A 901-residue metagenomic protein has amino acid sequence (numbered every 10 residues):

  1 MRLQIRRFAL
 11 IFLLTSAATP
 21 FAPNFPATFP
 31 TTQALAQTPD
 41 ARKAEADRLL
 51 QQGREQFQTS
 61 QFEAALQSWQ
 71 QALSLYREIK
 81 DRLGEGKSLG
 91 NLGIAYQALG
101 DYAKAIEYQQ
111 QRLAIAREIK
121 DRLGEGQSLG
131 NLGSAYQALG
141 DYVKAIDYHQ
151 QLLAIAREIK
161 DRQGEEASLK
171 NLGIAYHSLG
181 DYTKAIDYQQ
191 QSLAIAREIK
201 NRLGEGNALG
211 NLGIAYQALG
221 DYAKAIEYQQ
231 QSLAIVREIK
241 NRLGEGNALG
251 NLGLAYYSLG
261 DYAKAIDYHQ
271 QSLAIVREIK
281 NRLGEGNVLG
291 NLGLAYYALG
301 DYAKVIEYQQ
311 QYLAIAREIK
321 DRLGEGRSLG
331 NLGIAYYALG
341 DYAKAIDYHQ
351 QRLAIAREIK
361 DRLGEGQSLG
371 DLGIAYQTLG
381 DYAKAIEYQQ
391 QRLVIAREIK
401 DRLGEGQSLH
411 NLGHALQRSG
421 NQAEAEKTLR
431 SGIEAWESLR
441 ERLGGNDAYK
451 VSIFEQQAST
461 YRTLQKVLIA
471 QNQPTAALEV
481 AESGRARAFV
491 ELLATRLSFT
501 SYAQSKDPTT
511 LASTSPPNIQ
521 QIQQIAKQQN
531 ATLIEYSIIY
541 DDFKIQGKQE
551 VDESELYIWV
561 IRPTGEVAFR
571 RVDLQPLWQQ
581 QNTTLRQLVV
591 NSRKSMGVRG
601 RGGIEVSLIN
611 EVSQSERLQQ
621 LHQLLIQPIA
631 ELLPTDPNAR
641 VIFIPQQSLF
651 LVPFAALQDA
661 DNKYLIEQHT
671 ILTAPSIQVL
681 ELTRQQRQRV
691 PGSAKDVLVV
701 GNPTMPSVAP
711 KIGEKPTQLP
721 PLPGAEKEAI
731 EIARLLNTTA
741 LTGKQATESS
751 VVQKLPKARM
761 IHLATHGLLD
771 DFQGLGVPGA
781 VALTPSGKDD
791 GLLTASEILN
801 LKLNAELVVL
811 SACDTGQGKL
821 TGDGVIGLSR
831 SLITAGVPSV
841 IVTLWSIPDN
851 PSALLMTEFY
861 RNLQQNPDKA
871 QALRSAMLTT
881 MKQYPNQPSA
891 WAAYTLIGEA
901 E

Functional and structural regions predicted by a protein language model:
F21-E63: N-terminal leader/linker segments that initiate helical-solenoid repeat arrays
A44-S60, L83-A98, L123-A138, Q163-S178 (+7 more regions): Conserved alpha-helical positions within TPR/SEL1-like repeat arrays
A65, Q71-A72, A105, Q109-R112 (+22 more regions): Tetratricopeptide repeat
L73-S74, D81, Q111-I115, Q151-I155 (+9 more regions): Amphipathic alpha-helical segments of tetratricopeptide repeats
R162, R202, R242, I279-R282 (+6 more regions): Acidic, Ser/Thr-rich low-complexity linear motifs
T475, T495-R496, S505-E901: Catalytic cores of enzymes
